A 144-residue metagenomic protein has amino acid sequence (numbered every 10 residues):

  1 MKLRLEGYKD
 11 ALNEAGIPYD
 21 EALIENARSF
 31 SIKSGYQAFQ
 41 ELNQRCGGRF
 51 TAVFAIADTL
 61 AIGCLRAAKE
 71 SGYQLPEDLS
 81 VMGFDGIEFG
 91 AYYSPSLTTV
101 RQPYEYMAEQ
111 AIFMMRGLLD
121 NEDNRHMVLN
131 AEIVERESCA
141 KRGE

Functional and structural regions predicted by a protein language model:
M1-E144: Bacterial carbohydrate/catabolite-sensing allosteric modules
